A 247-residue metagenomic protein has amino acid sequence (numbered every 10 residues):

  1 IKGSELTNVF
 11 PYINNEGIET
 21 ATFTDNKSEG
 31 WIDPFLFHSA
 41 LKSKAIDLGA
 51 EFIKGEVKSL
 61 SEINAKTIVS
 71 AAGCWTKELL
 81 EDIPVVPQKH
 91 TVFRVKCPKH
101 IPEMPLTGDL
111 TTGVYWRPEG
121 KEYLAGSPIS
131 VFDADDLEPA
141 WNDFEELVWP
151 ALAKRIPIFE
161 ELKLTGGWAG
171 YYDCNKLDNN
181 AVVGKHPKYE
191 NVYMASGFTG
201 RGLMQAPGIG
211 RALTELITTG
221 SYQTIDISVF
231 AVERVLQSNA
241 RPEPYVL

Functional and structural regions predicted by a protein language model:
I1-L48, I53, N175: Flavin (FAD/FMN) cofactor-binding and adjacent substrate-gating region of FAD-dependent oxidoreductase domains
I1-T7, I83-V86, E161, G220-I227: A short alpha-helix-loop-beta-strand transition element characteristic of N-terminal alpha/beta dinucleotide-binding
Y12-I18, E62-A65, C174-N179, K188-Y189: A short, glycine/Asx- and small/polar-enriched loop/turn that sits immediately N-terminal to a beta-strand
T24-K44, G73-W75, F144-A151, F198 (+2 more regions): Mid-domain beta-loop-alpha active-site segment that forms a flexible, acidic cofactor/metal-binding surface
K54-I68: Conserved beta-strand-loop-beta-strand element in the redox core of flavoprotein oxidoreductases
A65-P105, E138: Central helical "cap/lid" subdomain
C97-M194: Active-site lid/adjacent beta-loop-alpha segment flanking the redox-cofactor pocket in flavoenzymes
I156-L247: C-terminal catalytic lobe of FAD-dependent flavoproteins
